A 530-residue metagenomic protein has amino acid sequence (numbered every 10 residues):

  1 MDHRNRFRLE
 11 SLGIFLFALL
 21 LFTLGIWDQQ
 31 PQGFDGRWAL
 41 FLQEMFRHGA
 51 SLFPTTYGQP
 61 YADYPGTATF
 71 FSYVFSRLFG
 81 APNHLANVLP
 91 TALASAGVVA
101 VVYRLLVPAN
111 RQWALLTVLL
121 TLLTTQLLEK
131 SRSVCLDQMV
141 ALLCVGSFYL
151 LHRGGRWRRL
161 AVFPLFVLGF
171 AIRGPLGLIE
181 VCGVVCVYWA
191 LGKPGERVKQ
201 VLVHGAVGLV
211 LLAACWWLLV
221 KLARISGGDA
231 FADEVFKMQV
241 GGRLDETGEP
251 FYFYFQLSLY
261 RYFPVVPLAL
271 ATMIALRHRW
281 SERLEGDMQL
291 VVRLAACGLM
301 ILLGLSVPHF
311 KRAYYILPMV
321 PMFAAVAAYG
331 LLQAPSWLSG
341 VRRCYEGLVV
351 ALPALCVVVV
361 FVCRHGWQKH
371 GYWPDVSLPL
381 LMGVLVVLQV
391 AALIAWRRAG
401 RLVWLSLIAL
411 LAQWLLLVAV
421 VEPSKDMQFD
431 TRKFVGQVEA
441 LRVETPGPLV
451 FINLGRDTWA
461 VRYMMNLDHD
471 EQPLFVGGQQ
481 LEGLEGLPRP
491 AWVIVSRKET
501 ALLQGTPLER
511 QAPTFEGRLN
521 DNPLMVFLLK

Functional and structural regions predicted by a protein language model:
R4, W157-L160, P164, H278-K530: Membrane-embedded architecture of ER/inner-membrane glycosylation machinery
R8-I14, V102-L123: Transmembrane-helix signature of polytopic, membrane-embedded enzymes that assemble or transfer cell-envelope glycans
W27-Q43, A50-F53, Q59-F71, A81-L85 (+3 more regions): Extracytoplasmic catalytic/substrate-binding loops of multi-pass membrane glycan-assembly enzymes
L40-E44, P164, L168, I172 (+4 more regions): Transmembrane-lumen/periplasm boundary regions of multi-pass, lipid-linked membrane glycan transferases
H84, V88, E129-M139: Short acidic/glycine- and proline-prone juxtamembrane loop motifs at membrane-interface regions of multi-pass membrane
L89-A109: Transmembrane-helix motifs of polytopic, lipid-linked glycan transferases
V99-V101, L120, M139-R156, V185 (+1 more regions): Specific aromatic-rich, kink-prone transmembrane helix
V107-Q112, V145-R159, G169, L331-P335: Membrane-interface transmembrane helices that cradle and orient dolichyl/undecaprenyl
